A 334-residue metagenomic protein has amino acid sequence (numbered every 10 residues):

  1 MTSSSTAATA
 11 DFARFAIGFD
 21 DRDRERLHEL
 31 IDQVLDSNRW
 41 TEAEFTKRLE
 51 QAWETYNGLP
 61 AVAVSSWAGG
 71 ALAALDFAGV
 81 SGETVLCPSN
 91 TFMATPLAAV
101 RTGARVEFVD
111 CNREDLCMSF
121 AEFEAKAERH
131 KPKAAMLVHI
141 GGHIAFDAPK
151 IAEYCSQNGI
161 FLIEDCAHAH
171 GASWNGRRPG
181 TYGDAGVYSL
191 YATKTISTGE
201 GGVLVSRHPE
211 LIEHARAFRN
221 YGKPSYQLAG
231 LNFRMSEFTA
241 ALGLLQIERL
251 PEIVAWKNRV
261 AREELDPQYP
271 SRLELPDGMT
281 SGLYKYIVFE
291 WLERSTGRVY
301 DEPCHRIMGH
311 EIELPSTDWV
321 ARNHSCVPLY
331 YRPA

Functional and structural regions predicted by a protein language model:
M1-V80, I151, S156, R322: Conserved PLP-binding active-site segment in aminotransferase class I/II-type PLP enzymes
T2, D21, F45-A52, Y56-V62 (+7 more regions): PLP-dependent aminotransferase class I/II
L72-H130: Conserved PLP-anchoring active-site segment centered on the Schiff-base-forming lysine
T91, C111-D115, H168, A192-T193 (+1 more regions): Short, acidic/turn-prone active-site loops that include or flank metal/cofactor- and phosphate-binding residues
L97-A99, Y154, F238: Hydrophobic/aromatic ligand-binding patch that stacks against planar heteroaromatic rings of cofactors or nucleotides
E114-T198, V205, C326: Active-site phosphate-binding strand-loop segment of PLP-dependent enzymes
T198-G201, A241-G243: Adenylate-forming
